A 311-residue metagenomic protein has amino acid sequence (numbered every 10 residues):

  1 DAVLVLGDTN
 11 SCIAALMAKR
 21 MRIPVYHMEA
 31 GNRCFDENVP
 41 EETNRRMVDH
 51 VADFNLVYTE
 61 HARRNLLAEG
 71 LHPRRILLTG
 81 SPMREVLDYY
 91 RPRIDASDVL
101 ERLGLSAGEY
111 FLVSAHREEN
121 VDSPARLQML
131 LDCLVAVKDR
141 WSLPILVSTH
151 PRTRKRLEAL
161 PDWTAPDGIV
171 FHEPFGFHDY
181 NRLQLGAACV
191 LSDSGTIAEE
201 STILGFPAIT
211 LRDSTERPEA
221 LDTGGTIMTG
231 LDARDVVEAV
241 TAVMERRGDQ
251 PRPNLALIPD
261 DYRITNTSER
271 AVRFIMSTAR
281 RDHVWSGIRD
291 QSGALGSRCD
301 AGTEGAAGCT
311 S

Functional and structural regions predicted by a protein language model:
D1-S148, T153-S311: Nucleotide-activated sugar donor-binding and catalytic core shared by glycosyltransferases and related lipid-linked
